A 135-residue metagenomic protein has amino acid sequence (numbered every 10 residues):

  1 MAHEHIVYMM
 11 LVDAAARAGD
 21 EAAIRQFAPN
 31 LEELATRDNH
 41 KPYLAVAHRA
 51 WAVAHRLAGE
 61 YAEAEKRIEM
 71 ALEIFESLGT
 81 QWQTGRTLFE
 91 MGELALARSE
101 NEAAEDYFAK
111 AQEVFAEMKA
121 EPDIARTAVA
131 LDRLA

Functional and structural regions predicted by a protein language model:
M1-A135: Helix-coil-helix junctions within alpha-helical repeat/solenoid scaffolds
